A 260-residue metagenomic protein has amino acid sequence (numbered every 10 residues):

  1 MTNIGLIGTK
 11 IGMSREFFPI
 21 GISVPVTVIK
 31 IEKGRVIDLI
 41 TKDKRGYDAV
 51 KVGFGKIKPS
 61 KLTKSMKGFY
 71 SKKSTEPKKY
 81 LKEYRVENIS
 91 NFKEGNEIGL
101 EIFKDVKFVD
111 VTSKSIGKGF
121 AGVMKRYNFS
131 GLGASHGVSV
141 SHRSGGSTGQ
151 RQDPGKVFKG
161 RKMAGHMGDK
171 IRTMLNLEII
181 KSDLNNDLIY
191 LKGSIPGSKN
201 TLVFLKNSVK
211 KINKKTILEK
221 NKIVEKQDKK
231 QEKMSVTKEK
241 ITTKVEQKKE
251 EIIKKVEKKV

Functional and structural regions predicted by a protein language model:
M1-V260: Extended basic (Lys/Arg/His-rich) segments that typically form rRNA-contacting surfaces in ribosomal proteins
